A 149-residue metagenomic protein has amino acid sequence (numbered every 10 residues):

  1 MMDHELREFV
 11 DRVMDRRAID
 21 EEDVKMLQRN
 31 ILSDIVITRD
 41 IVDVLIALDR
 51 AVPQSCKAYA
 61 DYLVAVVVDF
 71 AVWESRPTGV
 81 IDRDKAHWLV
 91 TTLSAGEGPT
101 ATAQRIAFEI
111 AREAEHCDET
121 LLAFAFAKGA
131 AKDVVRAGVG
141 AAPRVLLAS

Functional and structural regions predicted by a protein language model:
M1-S149: Small-residue-enriched hydrophobic alpha-helices in membranes
